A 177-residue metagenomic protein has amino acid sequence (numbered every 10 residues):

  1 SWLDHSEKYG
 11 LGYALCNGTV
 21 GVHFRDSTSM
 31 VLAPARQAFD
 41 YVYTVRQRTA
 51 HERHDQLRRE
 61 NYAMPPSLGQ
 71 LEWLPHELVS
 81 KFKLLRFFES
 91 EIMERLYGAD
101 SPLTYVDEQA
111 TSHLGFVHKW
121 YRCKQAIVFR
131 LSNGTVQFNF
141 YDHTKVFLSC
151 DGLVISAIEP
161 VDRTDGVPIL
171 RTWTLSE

Functional and structural regions predicted by a protein language model:
S1-E177: Phosphate-centric recognition/catalysis
